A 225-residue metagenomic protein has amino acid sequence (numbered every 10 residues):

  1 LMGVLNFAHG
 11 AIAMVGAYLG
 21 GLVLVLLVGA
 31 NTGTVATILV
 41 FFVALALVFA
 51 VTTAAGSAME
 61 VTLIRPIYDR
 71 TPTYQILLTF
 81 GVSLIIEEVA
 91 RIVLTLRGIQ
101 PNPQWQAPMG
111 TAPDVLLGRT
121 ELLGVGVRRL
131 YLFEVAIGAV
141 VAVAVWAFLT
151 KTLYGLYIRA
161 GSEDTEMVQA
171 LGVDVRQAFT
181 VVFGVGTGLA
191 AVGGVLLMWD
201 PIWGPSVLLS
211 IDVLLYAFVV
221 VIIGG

Functional and structural regions predicted by a protein language model:
L1-A8, A54-P103, F148-G155, A160 (+1 more regions): Short loop segments and helix-boundary regions at transmembrane helix junctions of multi-pass inner-membrane proteins
M2-A58: Membrane-embedded helix boundary and interhelical linker motif in transport proteins
L5-A30, L78, T187-L197, D212-I223: Hydrophobic alpha-helical segments within and immediately flanking transmembrane helices of multi-pass membrane proteins
A17-L22, V48-A55, F80-A90, I137-W146 (+2 more regions): Hydrophobic core segments of alpha-helical transmembrane domains in multi-pass membrane transport and ion-translocation
T37-V48, P72-I76, L130-G138, F179 (+2 more regions): Residue-level signature of transmembrane alpha-helical entry/exit and packing/kink sites in multi-pass membrane
I67, Q75-K151, A178, I202-S206: Transmembrane helix-bundle core of multi-pass membrane transporters and related energy-transducing complexes
V127, Y131, F148-L153, F179-V220: Inter-helical junctions in multi-pass inner-membrane proteins, predominant in energy-converting antiporter-like
A144-V182: Membrane-helix/interface signature in polytopic inner-membrane proteins
